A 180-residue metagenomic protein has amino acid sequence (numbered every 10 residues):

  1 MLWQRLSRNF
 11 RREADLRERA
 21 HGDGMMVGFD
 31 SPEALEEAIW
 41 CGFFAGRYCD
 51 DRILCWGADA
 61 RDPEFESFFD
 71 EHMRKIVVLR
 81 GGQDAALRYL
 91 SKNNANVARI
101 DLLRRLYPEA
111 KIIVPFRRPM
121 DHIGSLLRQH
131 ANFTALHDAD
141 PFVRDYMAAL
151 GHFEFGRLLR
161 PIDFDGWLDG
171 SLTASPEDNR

Functional and structural regions predicted by a protein language model:
L2-S7, N93, P108, F142: Generic ordered-secondary-structure signal
L2-Y89: PAPS-dependent sulfation machinery
W3, S7, E36, E66-V77 (+5 more regions): Generic detector of well-ordered alpha-helical segments enriched in charged/polar residues, highlighting helical
I39, I53, I76, I100 (+5 more regions): Weak global preference for isoleucine
K92-N93, V97, L103, A135-N179: Anion-recognition interface
K92-N94, R99, L103-R128: Conserved phosphate-donor/acceptor-positioning beta-strand/loop module used by diverse small-molecule
Q129-F133: Short, hinge-like loop/turn segments at secondary-structure boundaries
